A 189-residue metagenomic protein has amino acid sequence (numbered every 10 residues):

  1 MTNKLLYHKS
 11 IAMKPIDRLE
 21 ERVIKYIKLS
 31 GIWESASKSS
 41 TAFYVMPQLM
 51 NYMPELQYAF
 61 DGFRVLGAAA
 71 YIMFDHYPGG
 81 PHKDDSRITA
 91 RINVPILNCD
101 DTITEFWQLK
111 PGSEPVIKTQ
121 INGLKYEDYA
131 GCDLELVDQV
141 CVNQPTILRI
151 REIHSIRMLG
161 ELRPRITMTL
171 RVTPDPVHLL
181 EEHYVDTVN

Functional and structural regions predicted by a protein language model:
M1-M50, Q144, G160-L162, L170-N189: N-terminal auxiliary "cap/dimerization" subdomain that precedes the catalytic jelly-roll/cupin core of mononuclear
Q57-D75: A short glycine-rich, His/Asp/Glu-containing loop-to-beta-strand
A59-F63, H82-S86, V137-Q139, M158-E161: A general structural signal for short secondary-structure junctions and capping/turn motifs
A59-F63, L97-T102, E161, D175-H178: Secondary-structure boundary elements
L66-A68, P78, R87-N93, D101 (+2 more regions): Extracellular structured ligand-interaction cores
M73-V142: Catalytic core of non-heme Fe(II) oxygenases with the double-stranded beta-helix
Q120-N189: Catalytic core of Fe(II)/2-oxoglutarate
